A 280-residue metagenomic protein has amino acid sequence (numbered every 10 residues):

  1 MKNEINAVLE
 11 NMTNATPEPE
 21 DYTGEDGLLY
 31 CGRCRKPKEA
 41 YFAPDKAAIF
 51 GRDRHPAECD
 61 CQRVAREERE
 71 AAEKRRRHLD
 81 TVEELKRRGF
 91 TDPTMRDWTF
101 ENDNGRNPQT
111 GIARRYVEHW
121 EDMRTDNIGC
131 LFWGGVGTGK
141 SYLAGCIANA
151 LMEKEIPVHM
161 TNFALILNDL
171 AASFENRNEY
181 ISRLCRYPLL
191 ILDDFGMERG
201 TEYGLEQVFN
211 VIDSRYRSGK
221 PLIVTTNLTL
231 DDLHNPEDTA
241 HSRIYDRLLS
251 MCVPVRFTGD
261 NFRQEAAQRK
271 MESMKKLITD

Functional and structural regions predicted by a protein language model:
M1-N104, A267-D280: A short, basic N-terminal segment
R88-C130: Pre-Walker A (pre-P-loop) alpha-helix and adjacent loop at the N terminus of AAA/AAA+ ATPase modules, a conserved
P108-V117, A148-L189, R199-E206: Short glycine-rich substrate-engagement loop in P-loop NTPases that contacts/grips substrate
R124-A144: Walker A/P-loop nucleotide-binding motif
N127-L131, V158, L189, P221: Residue-level preference for the first positions of well-ordered beta-strands
L167-L170, E198-D280: Replace "adjacent to P-loop NTPase cores in ATP/GTP-dependent enzymes" with "adjacent to NTP-binding cores
D194-F195: Walker B catalytic acidic pair
